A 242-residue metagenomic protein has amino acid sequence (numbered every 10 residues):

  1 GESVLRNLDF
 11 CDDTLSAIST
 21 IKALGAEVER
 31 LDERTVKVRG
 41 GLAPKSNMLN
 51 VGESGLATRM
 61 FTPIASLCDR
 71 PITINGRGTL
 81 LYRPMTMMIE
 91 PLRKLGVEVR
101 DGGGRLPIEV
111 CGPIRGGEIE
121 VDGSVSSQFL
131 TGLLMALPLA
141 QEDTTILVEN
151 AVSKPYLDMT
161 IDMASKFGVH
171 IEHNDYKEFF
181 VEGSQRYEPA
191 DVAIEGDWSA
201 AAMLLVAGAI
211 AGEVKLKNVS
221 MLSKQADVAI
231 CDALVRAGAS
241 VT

Functional and structural regions predicted by a protein language model:
G1-T242: Short, structured segments at the rim of ligand-binding sites
